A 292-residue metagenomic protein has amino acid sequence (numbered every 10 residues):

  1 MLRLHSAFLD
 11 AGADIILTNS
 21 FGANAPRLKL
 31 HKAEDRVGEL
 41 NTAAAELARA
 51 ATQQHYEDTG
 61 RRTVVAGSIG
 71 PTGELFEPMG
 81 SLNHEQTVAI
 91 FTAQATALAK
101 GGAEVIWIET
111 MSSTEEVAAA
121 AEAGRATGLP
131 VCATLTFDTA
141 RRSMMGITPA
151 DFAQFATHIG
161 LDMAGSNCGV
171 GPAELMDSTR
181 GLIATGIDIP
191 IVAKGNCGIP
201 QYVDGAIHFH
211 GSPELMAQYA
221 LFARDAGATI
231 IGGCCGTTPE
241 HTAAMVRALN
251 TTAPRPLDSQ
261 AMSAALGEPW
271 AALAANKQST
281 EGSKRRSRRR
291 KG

Functional and structural regions predicted by a protein language model:
M1-G292: Domain-level signal for soluble alpha/beta catalytic cores
